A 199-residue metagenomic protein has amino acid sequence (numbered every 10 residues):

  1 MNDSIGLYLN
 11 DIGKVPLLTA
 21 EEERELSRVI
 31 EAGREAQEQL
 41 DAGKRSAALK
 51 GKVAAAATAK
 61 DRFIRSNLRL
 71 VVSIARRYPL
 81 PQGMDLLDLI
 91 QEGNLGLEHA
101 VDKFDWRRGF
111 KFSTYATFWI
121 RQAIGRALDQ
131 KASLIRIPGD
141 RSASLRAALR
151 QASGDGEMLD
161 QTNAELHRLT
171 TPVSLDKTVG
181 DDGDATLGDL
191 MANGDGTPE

Functional and structural regions predicted by a protein language model:
N2-L9, D129, R136-E199: Charged, low-cysteine interdomain linkers and short loop/connector segments that bridge structured helical modules
N2-R150, P198: Alpha-helical promoter-recognition and RNA polymerase-docking modules of transcription initiation factors, dominated by
